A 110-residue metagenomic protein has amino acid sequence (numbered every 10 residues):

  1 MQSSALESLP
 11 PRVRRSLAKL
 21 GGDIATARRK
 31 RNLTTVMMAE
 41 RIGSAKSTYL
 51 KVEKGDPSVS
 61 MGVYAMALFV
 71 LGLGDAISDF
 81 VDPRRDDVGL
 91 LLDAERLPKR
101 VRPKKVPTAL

Functional and structural regions predicted by a protein language model:
Q2-K30: A short, Lys/Arg-rich alpha-helix, primarily the initiator
I24, T35, M61: Helix-turn-helix DNA-binding elements, focusing on the entry/boundary residues of the two helices that contact DNA
N32-L50: Short alpha-helical DNA-recognition segment
D56-F69: Short, basic-rich loop-to-helix N-cap that marks the start of a DNA-contacting helix
S78-L110: Short, charged recognition helix plus adjacent turn of helix-turn-helix-like nucleic-acid-binding domains
